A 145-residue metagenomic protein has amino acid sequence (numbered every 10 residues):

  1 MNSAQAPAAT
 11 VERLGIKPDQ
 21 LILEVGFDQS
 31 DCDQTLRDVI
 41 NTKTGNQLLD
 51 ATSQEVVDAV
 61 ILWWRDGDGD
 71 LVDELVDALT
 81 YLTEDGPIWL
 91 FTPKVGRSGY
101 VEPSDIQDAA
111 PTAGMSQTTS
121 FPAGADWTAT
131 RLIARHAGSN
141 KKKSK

Functional and structural regions predicted by a protein language model:
M1-K145: S-adenosyl-L-methionine-dependent methyltransferase catalytic core, i.e., the SAM/SAH-binding region
